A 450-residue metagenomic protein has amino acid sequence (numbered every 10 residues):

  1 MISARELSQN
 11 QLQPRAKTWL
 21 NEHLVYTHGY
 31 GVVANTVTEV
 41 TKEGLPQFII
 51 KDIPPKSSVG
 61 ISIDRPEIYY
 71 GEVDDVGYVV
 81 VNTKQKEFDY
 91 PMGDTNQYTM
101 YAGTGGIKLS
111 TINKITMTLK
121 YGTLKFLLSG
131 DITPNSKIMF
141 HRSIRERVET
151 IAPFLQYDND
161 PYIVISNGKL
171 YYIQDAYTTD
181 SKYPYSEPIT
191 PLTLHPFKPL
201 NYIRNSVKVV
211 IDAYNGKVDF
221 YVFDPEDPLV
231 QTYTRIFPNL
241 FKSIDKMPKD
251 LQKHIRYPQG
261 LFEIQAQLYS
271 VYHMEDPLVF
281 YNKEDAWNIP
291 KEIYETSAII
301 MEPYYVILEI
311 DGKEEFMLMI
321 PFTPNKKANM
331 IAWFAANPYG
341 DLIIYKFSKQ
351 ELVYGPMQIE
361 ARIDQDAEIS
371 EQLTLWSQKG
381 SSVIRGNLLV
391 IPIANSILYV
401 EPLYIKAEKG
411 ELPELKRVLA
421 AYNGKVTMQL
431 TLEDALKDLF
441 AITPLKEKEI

Functional and structural regions predicted by a protein language model:
M1-I450: Soluble extracytoplasmic regions of secretory-pathway and membrane proteins
